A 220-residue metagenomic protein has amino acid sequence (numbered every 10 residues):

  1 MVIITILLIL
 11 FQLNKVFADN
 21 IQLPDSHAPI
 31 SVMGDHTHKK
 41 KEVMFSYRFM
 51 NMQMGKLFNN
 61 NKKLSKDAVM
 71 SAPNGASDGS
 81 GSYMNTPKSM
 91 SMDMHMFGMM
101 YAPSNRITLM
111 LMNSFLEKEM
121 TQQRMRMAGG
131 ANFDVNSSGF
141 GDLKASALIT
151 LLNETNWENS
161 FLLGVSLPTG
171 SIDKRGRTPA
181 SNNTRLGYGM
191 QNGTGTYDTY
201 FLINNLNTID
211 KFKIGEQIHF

Functional and structural regions predicted by a protein language model:
M1-S26: Cleavable N-terminal export/targeting peptides
L13-N14, L143, D210: Generic cytosolic/nucleocytoplasmic N-terminal low-complexity/intrinsically disordered segments
D19-E158, G164-L167, R185-G193, D198-F201: Transmembrane beta-barrel domains of Gram-negative outer membranes and organellar outer membranes
M125-R126, G176-T178: Short, glycine/charged-enriched secondary-structure capping and boundary segments
I172-R177, G215-Q217: A short secondary-structure junction signal
R177-N183, F220: Short, surface-exposed, charged loop/turn segments at secondary-structure junctions
Y197-F220: Aromatic-anchored, glycine/proline-accented short structural segments that stabilize local strand-turns or short
